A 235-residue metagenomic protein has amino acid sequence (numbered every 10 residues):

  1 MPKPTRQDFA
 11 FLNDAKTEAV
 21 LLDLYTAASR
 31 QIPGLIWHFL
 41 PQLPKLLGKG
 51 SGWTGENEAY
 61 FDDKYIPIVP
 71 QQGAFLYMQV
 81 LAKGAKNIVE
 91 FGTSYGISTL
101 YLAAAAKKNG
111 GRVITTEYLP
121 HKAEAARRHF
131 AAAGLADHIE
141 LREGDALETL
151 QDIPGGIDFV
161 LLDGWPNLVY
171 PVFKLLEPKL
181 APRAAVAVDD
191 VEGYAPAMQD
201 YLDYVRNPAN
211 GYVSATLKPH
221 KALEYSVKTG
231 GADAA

Functional and structural regions predicted by a protein language model:
M1-L161, P166-A185, E192-A235: A short alpha-helical cap/connector motif
